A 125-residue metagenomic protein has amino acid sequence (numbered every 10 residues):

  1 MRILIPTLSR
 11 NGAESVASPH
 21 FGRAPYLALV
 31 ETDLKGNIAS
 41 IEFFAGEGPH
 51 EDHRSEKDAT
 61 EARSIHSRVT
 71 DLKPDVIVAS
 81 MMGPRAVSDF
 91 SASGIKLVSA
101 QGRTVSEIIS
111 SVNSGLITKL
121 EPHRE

Functional and structural regions predicted by a protein language model:
M1-T60, S64, D71, L97-E125: Non-catalytic interface/targeting segments
T60-V98: Mid-chain, well-packed structural core segment of small domains
